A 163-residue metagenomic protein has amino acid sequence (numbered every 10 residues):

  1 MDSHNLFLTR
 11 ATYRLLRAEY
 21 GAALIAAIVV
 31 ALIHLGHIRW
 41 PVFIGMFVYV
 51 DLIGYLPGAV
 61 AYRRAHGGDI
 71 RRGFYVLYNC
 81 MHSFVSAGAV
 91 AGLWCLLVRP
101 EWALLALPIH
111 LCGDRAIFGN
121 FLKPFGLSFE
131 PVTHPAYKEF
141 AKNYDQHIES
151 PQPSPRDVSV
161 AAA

Functional and structural regions predicted by a protein language model:
M1-A163: N-terminal membrane-targeting hydrophobic helices
